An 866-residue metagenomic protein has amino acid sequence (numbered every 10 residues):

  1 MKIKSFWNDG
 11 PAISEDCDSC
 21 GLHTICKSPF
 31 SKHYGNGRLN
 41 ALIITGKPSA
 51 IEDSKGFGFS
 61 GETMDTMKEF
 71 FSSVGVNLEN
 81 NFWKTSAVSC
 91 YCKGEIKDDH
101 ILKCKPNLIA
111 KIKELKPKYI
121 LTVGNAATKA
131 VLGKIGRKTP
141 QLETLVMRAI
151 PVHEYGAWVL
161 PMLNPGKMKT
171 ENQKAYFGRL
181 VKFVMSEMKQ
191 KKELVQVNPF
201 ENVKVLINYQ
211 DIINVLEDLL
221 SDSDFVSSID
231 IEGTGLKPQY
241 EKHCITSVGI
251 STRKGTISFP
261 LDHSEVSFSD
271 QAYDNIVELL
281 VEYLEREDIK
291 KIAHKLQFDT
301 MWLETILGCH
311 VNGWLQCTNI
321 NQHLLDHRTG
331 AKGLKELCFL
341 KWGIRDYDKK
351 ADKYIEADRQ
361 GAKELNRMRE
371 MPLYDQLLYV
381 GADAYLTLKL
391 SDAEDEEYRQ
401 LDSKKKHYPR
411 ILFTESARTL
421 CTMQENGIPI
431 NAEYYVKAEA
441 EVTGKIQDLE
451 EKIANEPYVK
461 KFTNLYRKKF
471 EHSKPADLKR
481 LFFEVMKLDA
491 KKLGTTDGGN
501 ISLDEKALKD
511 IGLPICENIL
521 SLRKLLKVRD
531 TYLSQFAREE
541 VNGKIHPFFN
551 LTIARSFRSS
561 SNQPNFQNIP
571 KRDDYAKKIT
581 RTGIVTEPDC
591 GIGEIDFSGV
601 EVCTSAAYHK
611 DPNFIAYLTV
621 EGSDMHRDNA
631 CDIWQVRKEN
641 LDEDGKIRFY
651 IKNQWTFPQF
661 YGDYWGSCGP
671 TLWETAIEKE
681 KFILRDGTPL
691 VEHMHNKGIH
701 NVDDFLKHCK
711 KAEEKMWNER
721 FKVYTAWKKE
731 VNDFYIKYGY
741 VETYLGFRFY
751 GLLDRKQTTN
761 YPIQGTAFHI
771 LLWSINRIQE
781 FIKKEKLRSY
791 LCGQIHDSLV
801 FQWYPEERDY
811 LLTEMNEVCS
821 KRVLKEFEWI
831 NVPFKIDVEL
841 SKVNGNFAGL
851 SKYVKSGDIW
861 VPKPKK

Functional and structural regions predicted by a protein language model:
K2-E193: A polyanion-binding, active-site-adjacent surface
K68, V74, L132-M147, V159 (+4 more regions): Metal-dependent phosphoesterase core characteristic of DEDDh/y 3'-5' exonuclease domains
K118-G124, S228, D288-L296, E594: Acidic beta-strand-to-loop metal/phosphate-binding motif
Q190-E265, C309-N312, T329, F339-W342 (+9 more regions): Conserved "right-hand" nucleotidyltransferase catalytic core of DNA-directed polymerases
L236-Q239, V248, L296-G308, N321-L325 (+4 more regions): Short active-site loop/helix that positions an aromatic residue
R253-K291: Nucleic-acid-processing active sites and adjacent nucleic-acid-binding tracks, predominantly divalent metal-dependent
E364-R369, R418-C421, E425, L488 (+7 more regions): Conserved catalytic core of nucleic-acid polymerases
K437-E471, C709, E714-T725, E806-K866: Polymerase palm active-site segment centered on the conserved acidic dipeptide of motif C
